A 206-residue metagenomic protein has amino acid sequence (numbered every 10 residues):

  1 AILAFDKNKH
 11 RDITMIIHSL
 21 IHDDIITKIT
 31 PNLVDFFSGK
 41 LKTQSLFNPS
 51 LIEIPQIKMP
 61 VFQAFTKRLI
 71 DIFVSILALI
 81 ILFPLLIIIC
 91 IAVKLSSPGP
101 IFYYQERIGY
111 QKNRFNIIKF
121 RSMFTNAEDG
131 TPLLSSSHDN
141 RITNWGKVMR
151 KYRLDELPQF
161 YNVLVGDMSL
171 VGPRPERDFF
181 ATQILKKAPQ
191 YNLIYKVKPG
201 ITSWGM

Functional and structural regions predicted by a protein language model:
A1, K9, P199-M206: Short, intrinsically disordered, charge-balanced linker/junction segments flanking boundaries in proteins
A1-F83: N-terminal hydrophobic signal-anchor/signal peptide
D6, P31, I80, P84 (+4 more regions): Proline-centered helix-kink/hinge sites
D23, I72, I76, F83 (+4 more regions): Structured helix-beta-strand junction loops
V34-D35, L41-T43, Y103-T143, T202-M206: Short, glycine-rich, amphipathic interfacial segments at transmembrane boundaries or analogous
S50, N116-K119, S169: Protein kinase-like catalytic core scaffold
Q63-A127, N162: A hydrophobic, helix-centered structural microdomain
S135-K198: A short, structured surface patch at a secondary-structure boundary
